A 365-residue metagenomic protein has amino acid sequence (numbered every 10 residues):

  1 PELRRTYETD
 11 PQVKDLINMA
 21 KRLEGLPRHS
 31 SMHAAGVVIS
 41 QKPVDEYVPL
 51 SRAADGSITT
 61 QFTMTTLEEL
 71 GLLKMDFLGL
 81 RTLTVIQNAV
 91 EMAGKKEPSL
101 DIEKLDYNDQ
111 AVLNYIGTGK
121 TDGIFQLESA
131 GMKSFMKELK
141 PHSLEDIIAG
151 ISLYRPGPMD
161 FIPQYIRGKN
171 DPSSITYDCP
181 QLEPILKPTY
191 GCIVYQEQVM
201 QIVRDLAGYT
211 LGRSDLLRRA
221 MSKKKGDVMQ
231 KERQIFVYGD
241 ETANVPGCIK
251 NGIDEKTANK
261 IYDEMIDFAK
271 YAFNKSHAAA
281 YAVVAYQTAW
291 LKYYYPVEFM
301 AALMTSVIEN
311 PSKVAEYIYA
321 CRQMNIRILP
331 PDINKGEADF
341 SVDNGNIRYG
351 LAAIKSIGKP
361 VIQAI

Functional and structural regions predicted by a protein language model:
P1-I365: Noncatalytic, beta-rich nucleic-acid-contacting surfaces in large DNA/RNA-processing enzymes
